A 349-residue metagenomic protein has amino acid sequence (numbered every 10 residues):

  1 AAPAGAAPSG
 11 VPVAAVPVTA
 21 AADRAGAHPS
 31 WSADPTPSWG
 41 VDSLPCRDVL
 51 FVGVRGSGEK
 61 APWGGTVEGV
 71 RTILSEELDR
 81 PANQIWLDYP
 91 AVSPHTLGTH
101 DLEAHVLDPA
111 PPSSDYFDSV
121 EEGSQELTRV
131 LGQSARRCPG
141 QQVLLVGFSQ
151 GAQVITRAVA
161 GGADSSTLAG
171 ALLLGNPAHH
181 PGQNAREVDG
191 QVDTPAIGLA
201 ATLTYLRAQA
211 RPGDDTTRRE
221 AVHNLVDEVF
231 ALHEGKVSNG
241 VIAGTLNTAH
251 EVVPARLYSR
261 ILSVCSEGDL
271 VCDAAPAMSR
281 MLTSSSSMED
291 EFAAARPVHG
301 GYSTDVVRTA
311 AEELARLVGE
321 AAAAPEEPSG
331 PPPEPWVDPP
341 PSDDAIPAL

Functional and structural regions predicted by a protein language model:
A1-P12: Secretory targeting and sorting signals
V18-A21, G26-D34, G53-V54, G64-A104 (+3 more regions): Surface cap/lid and interfacial helix-loop subdomains adjacent to catalytic sites that gate substrate access
D34-T36, G40-S43: N-terminal hydrophobic or amphipathic helices/low-complexity stretches enriched in small/hydrophobic/Pro/Gly
P45-V49: A short, charged/proline- and glycine-enriched loop that marks the coil->beta-strand transition at the N-terminal
R55-E59: Active-site glycine-rich loops that stabilize anionic/oxyanionic intermediates across multiple enzyme folds
A61-P62, V154: Secondary-structure boundary/capping motif
L145-I155: Gly/Ala-rich beta-loop-alpha elbow adjacent to hydrolase catalytic centers
